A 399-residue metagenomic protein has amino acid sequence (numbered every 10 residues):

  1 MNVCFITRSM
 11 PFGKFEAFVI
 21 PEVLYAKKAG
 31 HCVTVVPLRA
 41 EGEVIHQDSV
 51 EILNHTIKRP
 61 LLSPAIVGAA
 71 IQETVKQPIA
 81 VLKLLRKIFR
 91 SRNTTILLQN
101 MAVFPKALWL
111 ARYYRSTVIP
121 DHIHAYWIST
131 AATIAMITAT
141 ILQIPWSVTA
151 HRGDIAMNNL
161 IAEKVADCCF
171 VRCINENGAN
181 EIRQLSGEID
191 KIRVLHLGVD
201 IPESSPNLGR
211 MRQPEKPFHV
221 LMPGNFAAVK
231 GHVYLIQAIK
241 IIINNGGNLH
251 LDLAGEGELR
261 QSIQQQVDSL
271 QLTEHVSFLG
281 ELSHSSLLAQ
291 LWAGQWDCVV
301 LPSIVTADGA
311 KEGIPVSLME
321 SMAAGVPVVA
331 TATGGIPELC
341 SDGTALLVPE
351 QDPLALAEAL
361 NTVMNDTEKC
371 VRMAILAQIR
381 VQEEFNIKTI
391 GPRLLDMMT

Functional and structural regions predicted by a protein language model:
M1-P64, R115-V118, I144: N-terminal subdomain of nucleotide-sugar transferases
A17, F218, M222-I241, G247 (+4 more regions): A conserved mid-protein helix/loop that constitutes part of the nucleotide-sugar donor-binding site
N177, G198: Carbohydrate-associated surface elements
Q261-S286, A293, D297: Nucleotide-activated donor-binding/catalytic signature segment of Leloir-type glycosyltransferases, i.e., the conserved
H275, A355, T362, K369-E384 (+1 more regions): A short, well-ordered alpha-helix in the C-terminal region of glycosyltransferases
W292-A310, V326: Acidic donor-binding loop of glycosyltransferase active sites
L301, L318, A323, P327-A330: Short hydrophobic beta-strand element within catalytic cores of glycosyltransferases and related nucleotide-activated
L339-P353, T362-E368: Conserved acidic donor-binding segment of nucleotide-sugar-dependent glycosyltransferases
